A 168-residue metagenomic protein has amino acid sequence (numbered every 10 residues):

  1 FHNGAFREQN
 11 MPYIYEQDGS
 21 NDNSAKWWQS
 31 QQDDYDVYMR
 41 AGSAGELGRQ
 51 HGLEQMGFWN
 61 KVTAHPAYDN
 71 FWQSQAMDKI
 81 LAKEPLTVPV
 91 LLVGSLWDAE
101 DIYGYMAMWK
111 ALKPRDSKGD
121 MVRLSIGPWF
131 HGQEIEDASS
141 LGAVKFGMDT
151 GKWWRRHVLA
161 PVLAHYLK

Functional and structural regions predicted by a protein language model:
F1-N3, V93, S125-P128: Alpha/beta-hydrolase-fold catalytic nucleophile elbow
F1-P85: Accessory cap/linker subdomain of secreted extracellular hydrolases
I80-E84, L112-S117, K152-R155: A general structural signal for short secondary-structure junctions and capping/turn motifs
L86, L91-G94: Short beta-strand/loop motif that positions the catalytic acidic residue of the alpha/beta-hydrolase fold
W97-D101: Acidic catalytic loop of the alpha/beta-hydrolase fold
I102-V122: Active-site-adjacent alpha-helix of alpha/beta-hydrolase-fold enzymes
D120-K168: C-terminal catalytic histidine-bearing segment of alpha/beta-hydrolase fold enzymes
